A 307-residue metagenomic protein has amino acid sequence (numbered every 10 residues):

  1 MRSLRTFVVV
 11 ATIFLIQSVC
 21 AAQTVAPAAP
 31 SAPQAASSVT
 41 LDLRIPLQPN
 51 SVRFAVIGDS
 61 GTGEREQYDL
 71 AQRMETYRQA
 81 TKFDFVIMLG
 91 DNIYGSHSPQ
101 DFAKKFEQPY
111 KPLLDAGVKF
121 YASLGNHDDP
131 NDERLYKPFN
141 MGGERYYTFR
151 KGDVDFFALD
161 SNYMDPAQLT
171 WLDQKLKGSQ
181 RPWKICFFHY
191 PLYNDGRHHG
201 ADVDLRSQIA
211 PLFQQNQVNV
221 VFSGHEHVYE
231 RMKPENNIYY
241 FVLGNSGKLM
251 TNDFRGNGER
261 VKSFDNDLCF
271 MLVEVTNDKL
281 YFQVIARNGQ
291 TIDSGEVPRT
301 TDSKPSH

Functional and structural regions predicted by a protein language model:
M1-R5: Positively charged n-region of N-terminal signal peptides that target proteins for export
F7-S18: Bacterial N-terminal signal peptides
T24-D101, N162, D195: N-terminal active-site segment of His-dependent metallophosphoesterases
A29, S263-H307: A short C-terminal boundary segment appended to hydrolase-like catalytic domains
A35-V39, P46-Q48, E75, Y94-K184 (+2 more regions): Extended active-site neighborhood of metal-dependent phosphoesterases/phosphodiesterases
F54-V56, V86-M88, A122-S123, C186 (+1 more regions): Residue-level marker for buried hydrophobic side chains located in beta-strands that build the well-ordered beta-sheet
V56, M88, R150-K151, P234 (+2 more regions): Generic beta-strand structural signal
D59, G90-D91, G125-N126, H189 (+1 more regions): Active-site glycine-centered loops adjacent to acidic/histidine catalytic or metal-binding residues that shape
